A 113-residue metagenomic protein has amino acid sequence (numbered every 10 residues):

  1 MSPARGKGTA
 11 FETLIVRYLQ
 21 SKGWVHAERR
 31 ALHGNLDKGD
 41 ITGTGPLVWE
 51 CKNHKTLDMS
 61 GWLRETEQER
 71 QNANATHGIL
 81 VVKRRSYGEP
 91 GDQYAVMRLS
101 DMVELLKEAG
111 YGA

Functional and structural regions predicted by a protein language model:
M1-A113: Catalytic phosphate/metal-binding cores of nucleic-acid and nucleotide-processing enzymes, i.e., regions that mediate
